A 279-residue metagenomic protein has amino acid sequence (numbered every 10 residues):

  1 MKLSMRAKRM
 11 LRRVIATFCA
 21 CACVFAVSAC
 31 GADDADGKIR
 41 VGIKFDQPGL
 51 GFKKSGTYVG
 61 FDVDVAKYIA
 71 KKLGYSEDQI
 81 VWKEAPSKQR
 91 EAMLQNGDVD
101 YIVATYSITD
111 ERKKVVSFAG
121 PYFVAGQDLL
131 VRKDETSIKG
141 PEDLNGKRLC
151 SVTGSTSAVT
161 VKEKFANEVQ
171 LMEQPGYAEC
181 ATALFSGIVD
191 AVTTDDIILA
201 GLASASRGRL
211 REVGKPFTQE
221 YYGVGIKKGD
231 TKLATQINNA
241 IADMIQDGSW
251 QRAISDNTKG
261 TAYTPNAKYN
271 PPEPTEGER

Functional and structural regions predicted by a protein language model:
A35-I102: Extracytoplasmic small-molecule ligand-binding "clamshell" domains of the periplasmic binding protein/Venus flytrap
F45-P48, Y58-K72, D128-A181, A191 (+1 more regions): Bilobed "Venus flytrap"/periplasmic-binding protein-like clamshell domains and structurally analogous long
D64-K72, E135, S155, G223-Y263: Extended ligand-binding regions for polar small-molecule ligands
Q79, T156-M172, E212, A242-R279: Ligand-binding clefts/hinges and TM-proximal coupling segments of bilobed small-molecule sensing domains
I80-A92, T136-S137, M172-T182, S186 (+1 more regions): Short helix-initiation/N-cap motifs at beta->coil->alpha
I80-D143: Acidic, polar ligand-binding/catalytic clefts
T105-K114, T160-E163, F185-Q219: A ligand-binding cleft/hinge motif common to bilobed small-molecule-binding domains
F123-V131, A200, S204-I241, T261-R279: Periplasmic-binding protein-like
